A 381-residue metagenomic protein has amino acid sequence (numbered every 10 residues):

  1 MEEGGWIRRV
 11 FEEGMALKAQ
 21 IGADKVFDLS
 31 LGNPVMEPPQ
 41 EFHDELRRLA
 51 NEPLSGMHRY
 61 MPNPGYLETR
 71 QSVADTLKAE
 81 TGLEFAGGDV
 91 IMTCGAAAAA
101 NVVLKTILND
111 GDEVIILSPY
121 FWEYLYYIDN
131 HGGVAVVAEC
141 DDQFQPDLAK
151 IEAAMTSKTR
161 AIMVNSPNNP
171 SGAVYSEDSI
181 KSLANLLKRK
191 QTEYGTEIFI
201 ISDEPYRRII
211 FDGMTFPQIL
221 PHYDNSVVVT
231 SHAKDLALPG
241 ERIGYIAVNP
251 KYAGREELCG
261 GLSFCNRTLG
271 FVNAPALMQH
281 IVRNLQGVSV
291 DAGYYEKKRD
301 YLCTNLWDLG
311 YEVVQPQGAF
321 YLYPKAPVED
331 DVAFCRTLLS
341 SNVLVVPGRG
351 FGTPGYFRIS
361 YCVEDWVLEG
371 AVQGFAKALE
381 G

Functional and structural regions predicted by a protein language model:
M1-G95, V102, M278, L285-V288 (+1 more regions): N-terminal small-domain helix-loop-helix segment of the aminotransferase-like
V10, L29, L46, V73 (+13 more regions): Generic structural signal for small/hydrophobic residues in well-ordered secondary structure, especially within
A16-G22, E80-G82, L186-E197, P250-R255: Alpha-helix termini
K25-D28, E312-Q317, R349-G350: Short beta-strand
M57-G195, R207-H222, V227, L368 (+1 more regions): Conserved core of the PLP fold type I
D75, A79, E152, G287 (+2 more regions): PLP-dependent enzyme catalytic core of the Aspartate aminotransferase-like
N225-E296, L379: Conserved core segment of the aminotransferase class I/II
A276-R283, Y295-W307, V313-K325, G355: Conserved glycine-rich beta-strand-loop-beta hairpin in the small C-terminal domain of fold type I
